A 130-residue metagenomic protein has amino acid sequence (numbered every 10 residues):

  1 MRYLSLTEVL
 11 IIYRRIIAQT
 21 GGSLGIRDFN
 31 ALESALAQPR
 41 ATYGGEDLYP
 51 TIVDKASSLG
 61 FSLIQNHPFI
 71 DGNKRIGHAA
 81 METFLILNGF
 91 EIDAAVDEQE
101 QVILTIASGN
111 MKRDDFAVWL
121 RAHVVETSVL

Functional and structural regions predicted by a protein language model:
M1-L130: FIC/Doc superfamily catalytic core
